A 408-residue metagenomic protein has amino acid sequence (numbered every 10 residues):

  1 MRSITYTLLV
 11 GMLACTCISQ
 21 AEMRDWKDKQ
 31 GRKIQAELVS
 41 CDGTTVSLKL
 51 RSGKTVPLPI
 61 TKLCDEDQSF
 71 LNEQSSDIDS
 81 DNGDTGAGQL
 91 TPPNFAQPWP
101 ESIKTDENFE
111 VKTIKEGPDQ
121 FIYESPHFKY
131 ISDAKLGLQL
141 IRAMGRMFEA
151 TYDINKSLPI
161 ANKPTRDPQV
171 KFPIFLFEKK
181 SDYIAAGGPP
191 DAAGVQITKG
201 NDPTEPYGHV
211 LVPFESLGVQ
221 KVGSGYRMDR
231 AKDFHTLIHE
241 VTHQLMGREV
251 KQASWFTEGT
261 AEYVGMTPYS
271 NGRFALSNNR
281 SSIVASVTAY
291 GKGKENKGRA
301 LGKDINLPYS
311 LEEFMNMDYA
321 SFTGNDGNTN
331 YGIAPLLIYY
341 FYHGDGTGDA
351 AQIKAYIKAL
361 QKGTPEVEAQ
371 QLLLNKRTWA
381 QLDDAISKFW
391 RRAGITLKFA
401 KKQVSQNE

Functional and structural regions predicted by a protein language model:
M1-T5: Positively charged n-region of N-terminal signal peptides that target proteins for export
Y6-T16: Bacterial N-terminal signal peptides
I18-E124, K129, Q139-R142, R146-A150 (+1 more regions): Compositionally biased alpha-helical segments
M23, Q35-L38, C64, Q68 (+8 more regions): Extracytoplasmic/secreted envelope proteins and their assembly/folding machinery, especially bacterial periplasmic
V46, R248, Y269: Basic nucleic-acid-binding interfaces
R51, F177-S181, H343-D345: Short, flexible beta-strand-to-coil junctions
P118-A253, P365-A369: Juxtacatalytic substrate-recognition/specificity segment
Q196-V212, K232, K251-E408: Acidic/His/Gly-enriched intrinsically disordered linker/tail segments that often contain short helix/coil "MoRF-like"
